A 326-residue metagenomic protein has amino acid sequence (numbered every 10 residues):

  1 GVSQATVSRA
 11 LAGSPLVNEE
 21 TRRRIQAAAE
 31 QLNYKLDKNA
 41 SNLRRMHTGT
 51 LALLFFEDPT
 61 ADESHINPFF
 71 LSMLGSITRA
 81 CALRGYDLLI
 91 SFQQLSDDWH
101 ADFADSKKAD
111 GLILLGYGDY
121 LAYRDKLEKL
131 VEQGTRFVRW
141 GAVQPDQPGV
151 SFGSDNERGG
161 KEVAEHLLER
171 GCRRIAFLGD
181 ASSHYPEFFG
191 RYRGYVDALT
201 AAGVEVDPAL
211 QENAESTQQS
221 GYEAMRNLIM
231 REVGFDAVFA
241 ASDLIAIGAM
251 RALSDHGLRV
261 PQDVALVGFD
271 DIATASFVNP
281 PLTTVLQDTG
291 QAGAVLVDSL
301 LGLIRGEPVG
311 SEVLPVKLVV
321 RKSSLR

Functional and structural regions predicted by a protein language model:
G1-G49, L325-R326: N-terminal helix-turn-helix DNA-binding module of bacterial transcription factors
A28, S76-A80, K129, G190-A202 (+2 more regions): Alpha-helical structural signal in soluble globular domains
Q31-D37, Q93-D97, M250: Short gly/ser/thr-rich secondary-structure transition/capping motifs
M46, T50-E165, M230-G234, L244: Alpha-helical recognition/docking segments in bacterial nutrient-uptake and carbohydrate-utilization systems
P59-S72, I90-W99, G118, F152-E162 (+5 more regions): Hinge/beta->alpha junction and helix N-cap segments in small-molecule ligand-binding domains
R174, V206-L210, V260-A265: Short acidic capping loops at alpha-helix termini that bridge into adjacent secondary structure
Y222-R326: Flexible loop/turn connectors
